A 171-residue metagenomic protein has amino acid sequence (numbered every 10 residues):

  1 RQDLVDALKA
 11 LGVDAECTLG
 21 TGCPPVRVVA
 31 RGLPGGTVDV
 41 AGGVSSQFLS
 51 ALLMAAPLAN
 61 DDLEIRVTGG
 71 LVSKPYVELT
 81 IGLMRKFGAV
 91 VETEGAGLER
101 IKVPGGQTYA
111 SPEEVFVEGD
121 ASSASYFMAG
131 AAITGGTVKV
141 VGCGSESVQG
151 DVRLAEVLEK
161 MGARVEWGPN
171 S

Functional and structural regions predicted by a protein language model:
R1-S171: Structural preference for solvent-exposed beta-strand-turn elements and adjacent flexible terminal/loop segments within
